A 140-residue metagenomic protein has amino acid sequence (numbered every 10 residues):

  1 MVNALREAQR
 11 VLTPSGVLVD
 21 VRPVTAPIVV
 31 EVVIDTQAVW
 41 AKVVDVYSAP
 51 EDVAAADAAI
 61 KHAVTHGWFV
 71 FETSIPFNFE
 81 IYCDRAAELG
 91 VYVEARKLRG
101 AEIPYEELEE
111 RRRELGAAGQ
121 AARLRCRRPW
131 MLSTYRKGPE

Functional and structural regions predicted by a protein language model:
V2, A54-D57, E109: Well-ordered, non-membrane alpha-helical segments in soluble/globular domains
V2-V17: A short glycine-rich, Lys/Arg-flanked "PGG" loop and its adjoining helix->strand segment in the class I
T13, V21, V32, E51-I60 (+1 more regions): Conserved short hydrophobic patches within well-ordered secondary structure
V17-E51: Conserved class I S-adenosyl-L-methionine
A26, A49, A56, I60-H66: S-adenosyl-L-methionine-dependent methyltransferase catalytic module, highlighting the catalytic core
K42-A58, I75-I81, L98-E102: Acceptor-substrate binding/catalytic loop of class I
T65-E140: Conserved Class I S-adenosyl-L-methionine
